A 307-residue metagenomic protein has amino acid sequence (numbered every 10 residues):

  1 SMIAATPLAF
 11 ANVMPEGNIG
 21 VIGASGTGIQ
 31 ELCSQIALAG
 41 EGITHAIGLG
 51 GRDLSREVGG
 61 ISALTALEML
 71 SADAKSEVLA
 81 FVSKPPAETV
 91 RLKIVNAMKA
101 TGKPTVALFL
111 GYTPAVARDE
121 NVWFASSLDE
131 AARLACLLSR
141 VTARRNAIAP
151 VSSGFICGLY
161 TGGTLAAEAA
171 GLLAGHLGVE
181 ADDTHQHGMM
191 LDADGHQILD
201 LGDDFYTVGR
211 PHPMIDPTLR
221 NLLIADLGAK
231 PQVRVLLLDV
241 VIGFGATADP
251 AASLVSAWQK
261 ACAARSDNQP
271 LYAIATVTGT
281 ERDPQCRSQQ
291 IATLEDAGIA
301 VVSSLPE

Functional and structural regions predicted by a protein language model:
S1-E307: Catalytic-core regions of core metabolic enzymes, especially those transforming organic acids/acyl-group intermediates
